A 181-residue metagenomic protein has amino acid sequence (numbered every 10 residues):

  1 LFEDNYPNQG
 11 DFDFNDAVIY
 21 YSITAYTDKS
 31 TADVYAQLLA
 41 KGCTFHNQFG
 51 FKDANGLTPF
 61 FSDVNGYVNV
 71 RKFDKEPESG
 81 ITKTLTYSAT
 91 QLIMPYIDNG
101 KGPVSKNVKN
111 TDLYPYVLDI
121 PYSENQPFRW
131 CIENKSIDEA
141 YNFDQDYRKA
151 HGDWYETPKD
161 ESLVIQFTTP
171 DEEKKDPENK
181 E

Functional and structural regions predicted by a protein language model:
L1-E181: Extracellular distal adhesion/interaction modules in secreted or cell-surface proteins
